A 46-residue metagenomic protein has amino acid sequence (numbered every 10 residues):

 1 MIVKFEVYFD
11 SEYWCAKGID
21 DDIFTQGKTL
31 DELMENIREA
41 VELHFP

Functional and structural regions predicted by a protein language model:
M1, E35-P46: A short N-terminal helical cap/helix-turn-helix that marks the beginning of AMP-binding/adenylate-forming
V3-V7: Conserved acidic segment of CheY-like receiver
Y8-K17: Short aromatic-glycine-(Arg/Gly/Cys) micro-motifs in beta-strand/loop hairpins
D10, D31-E32, L43: Short linear interaction segments
D21-D31: A short, exposed loop/beta-hairpin motif centered on an aromatic-Gly-Thr core
